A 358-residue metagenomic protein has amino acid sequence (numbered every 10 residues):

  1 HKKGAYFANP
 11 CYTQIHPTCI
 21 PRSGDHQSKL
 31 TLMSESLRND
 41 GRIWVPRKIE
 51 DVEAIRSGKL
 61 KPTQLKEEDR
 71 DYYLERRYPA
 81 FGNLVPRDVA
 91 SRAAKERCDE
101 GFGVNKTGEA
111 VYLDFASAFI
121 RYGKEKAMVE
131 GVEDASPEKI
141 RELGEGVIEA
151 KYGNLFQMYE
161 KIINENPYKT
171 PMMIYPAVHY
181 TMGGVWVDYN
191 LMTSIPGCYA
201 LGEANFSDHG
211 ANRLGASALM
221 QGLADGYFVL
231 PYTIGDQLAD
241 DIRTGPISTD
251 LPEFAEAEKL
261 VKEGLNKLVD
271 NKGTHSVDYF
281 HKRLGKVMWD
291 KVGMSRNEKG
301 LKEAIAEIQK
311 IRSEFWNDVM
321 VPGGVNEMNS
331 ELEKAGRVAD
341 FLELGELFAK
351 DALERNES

Functional and structural regions predicted by a protein language model:
H1, L30-T31, L143-G146, K169 (+2 more regions): Alpha-helix capping and helix-loop boundary segments enriched in small/acidic/polar residues
K2-K3, S207-T233: A conserved FAD-binding loop/helix module that cradles the flavin
K3, K66, V187-D188: Hydrophobic alpha-helical segments, especially N-terminal targeting/anchoring helices
Y6-Q157, Y232: An anion/pyrophosphate-binding glycine-rich loop and adjacent beta-alpha core in soluble alpha-beta enzymes
H16-T18, V178, M182, E203-L219: Glycine-rich phosphate/pyrophosphate-binding beta-alpha loops
Q27-K29, H209-L219, L265-V269, W289: Short beta-alpha connecting loops at secondary-structure transitions that line or flank enzyme active sites
V147-N205, V319-E357: A glycine-rich dinucleotide-binding beta-alpha-beta segment and adjacent secondary-structure elements that constitute
L238-E327: Long, amphipathic alpha-helical stalk/connector segments used for oligomerization, subunit docking, or mechanical
